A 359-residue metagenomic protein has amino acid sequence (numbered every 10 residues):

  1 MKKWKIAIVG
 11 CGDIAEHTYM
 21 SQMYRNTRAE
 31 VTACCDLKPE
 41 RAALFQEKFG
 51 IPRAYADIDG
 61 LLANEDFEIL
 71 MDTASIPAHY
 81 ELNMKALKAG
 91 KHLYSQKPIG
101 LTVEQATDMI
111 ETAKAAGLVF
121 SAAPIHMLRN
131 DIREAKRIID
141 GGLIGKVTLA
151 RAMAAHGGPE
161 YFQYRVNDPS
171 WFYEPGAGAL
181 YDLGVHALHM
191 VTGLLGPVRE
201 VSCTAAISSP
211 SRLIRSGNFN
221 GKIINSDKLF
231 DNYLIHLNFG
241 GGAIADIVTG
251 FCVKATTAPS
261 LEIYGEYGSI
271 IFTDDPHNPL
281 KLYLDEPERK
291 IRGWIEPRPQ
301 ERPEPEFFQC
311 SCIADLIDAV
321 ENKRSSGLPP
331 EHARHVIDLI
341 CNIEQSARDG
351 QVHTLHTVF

Functional and structural regions predicted by a protein language model:
M1-F49: N-terminal Rossmann-like dinucleotide-binding module
K2-K3, I8, A29, I69-M71 (+1 more regions): C-terminal helix-rich "cap/oligomerization" subdomain common to oxidoreductases
I14, E301-A314: Active-site loop of classical SDR/Rossmann-like NAD(P)-dependent oxidoreductases, centered on the catalytic Tyr-X3-Lys
F49-T112: Beta-loop-alpha module in the N-terminal Rossmann-like domain of NAD(P)-dependent dehydrogenases, especially those
D72, S95, F120-A122, R151 (+2 more regions): Hydrophobic residues in well-ordered beta-strands that form the structural core
D108-I125, G145-L149: Rossmann-fold dehydrogenase core element
H126-S226, G350: Predominantly a Rossmann-like dinucleotide-binding segment in NAD(P)-dependent oxidoreductases
H189-P279, C310-R324, F359: Contiguous beta-strand/loop segments that form the cofactor/metal-binding neighborhood of enzyme cores
